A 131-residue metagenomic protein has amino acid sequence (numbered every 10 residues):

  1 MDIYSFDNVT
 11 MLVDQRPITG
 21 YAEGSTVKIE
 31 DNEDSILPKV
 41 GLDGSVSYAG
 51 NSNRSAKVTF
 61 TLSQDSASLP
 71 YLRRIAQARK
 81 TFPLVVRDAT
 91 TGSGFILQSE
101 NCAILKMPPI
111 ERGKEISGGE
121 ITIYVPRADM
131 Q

Functional and structural regions predicted by a protein language model:
M1-S63, G94, E100-E115, E120 (+1 more regions): Solvent-exposed edge beta-strands and adjacent loop segments that serve as assembly or binding interfaces
N53-K80: Short, conserved turn/kink motifs that form compact alpha/beta structural patches or helix kinks used as
Y71-L97: Short, acidic/charged, Gly/Pro-enriched secondary-structure junctions
D88, V125-R127: Residues on the solvent-exposed faces and adjacent turns of beta-rich solenoids used to engage binding targets
